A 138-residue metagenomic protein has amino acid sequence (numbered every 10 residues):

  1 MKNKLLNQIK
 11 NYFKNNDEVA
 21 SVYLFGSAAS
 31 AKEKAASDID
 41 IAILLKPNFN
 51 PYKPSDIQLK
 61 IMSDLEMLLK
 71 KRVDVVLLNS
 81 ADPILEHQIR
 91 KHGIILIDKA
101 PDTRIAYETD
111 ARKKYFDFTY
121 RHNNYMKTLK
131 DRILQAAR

Functional and structural regions predicted by a protein language model:
M1-S21, A29-A31, A35, N48-R138: Catalytic core of pol beta-like nucleotidyltransferases
D38-D40: Short glycine-rich His-centered loop
A42-L44: Short hydrophobic/aromatic beta-strand micro-patches that form the beta-sheet surface supporting nucleotide- or nucleic
